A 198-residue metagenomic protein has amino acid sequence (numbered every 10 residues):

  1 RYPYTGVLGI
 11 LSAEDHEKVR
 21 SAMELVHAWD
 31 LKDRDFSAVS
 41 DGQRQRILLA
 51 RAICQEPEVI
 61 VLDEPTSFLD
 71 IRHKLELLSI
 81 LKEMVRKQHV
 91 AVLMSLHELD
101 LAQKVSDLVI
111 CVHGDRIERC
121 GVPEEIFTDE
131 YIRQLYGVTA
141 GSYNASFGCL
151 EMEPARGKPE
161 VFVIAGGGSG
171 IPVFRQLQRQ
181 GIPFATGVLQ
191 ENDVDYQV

Functional and structural regions predicted by a protein language model:
G9-L11, D35-V39, Q43: Conserved ABC ATPase signature
A13-K32: Conserved ABC ATPase "signature" region
L49: Hydrophobic anchor residue at the start of the ABC signature
E56: Conserved catalytic motifs of ABC-family nucleotide-binding domains
I60-E64: Catalytic Walker B motif of ABC-type/P-loop ATPase nucleotide-binding domains
L75-K87: Helical segment within the ABC ATPase nucleotide-binding domain
G137-Q197: ABC ATPase nucleotide-binding domains
